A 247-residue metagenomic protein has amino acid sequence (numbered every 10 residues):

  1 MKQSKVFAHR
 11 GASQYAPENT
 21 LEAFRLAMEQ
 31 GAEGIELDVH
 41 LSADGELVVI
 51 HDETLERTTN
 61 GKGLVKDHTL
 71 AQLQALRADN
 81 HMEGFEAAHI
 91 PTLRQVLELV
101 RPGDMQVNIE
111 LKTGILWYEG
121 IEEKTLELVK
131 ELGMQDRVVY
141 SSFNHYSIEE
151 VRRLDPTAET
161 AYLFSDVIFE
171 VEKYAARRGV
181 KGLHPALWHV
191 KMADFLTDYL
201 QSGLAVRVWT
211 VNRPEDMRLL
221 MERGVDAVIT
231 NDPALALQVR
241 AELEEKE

Functional and structural regions predicted by a protein language model:
M1-E247: Phosphate-group recognition and catalysis centered on beta-loop-alpha active-site segments
